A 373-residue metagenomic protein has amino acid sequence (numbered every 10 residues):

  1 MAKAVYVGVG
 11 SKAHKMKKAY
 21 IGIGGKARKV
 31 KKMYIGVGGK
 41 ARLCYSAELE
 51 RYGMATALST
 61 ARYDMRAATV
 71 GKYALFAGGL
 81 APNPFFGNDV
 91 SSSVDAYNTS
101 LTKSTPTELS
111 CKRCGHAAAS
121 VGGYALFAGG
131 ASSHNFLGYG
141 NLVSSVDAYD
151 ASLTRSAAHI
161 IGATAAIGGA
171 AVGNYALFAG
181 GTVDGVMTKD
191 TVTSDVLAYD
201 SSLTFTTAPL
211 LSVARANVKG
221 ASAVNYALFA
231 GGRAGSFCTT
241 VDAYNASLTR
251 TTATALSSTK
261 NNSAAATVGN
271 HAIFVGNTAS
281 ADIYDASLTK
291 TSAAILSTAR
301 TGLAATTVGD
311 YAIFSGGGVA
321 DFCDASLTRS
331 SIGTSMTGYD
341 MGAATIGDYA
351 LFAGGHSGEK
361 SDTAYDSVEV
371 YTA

Functional and structural regions predicted by a protein language model:
A2-H14, I21-R28, I35-A373: Kelch-like beta-propeller repeat domains
